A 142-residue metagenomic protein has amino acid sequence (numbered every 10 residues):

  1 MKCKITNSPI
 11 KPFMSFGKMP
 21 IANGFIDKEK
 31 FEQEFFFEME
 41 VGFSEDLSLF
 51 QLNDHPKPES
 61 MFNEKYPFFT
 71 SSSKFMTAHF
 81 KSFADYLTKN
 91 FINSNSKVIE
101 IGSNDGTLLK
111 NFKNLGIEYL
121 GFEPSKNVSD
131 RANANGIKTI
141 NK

Functional and structural regions predicted by a protein language model:
M1-S73: N-terminal juxtadomain amphipathic helix that follows a signal peptide/anchor or precedes a small N-terminal auxiliary
F75-N95: Conserved alpha-helix/loop element of class I SAM-dependent methyltransferases that forms part of the SAM/SAH-binding
S94-N104: Conserved class I S-adenosyl-L-methionine
D105-I117: Conserved SAM-binding loop of SAM-dependent methyltransferases across substrates and taxa, primarily the Class I
E118-E123: Conserved SAM-binding motif I beta-strand of class I
S125-N127: Conserved SAM/SAH-binding beta-strand->alpha-helix loop
A132-N133: Conserved SAM-binding loop
G136-K142: Conserved SAM-binding strand-loop segment of SAM-dependent methyltransferases
